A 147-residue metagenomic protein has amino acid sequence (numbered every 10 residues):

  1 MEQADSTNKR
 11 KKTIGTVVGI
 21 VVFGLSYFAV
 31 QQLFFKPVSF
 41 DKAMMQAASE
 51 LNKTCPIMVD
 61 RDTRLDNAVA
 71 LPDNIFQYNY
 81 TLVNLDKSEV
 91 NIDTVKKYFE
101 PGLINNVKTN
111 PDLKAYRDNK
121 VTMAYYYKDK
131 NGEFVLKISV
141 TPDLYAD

Functional and structural regions predicted by a protein language model:
M1-K9: N-terminal Lys/Arg-rich, disordered targeting/topogenic segments
I14-Q32: Hydrophobic membrane-insertion alpha-helices, especially the h-region of bacterial N-terminal signal peptides
Q32-S49: Ser/Thr/Pro/Gly-rich low-complexity linker/stalk segments immediately outside membranes or between
C55-T63, K114-Y116: Short secondary-structure junctions
V59-N84: Short edge beta-strands and adjacent turn/loop segments
Y80-N84, Y127-N131, V140-P142: A mature extracytoplasmic/lumenal domain signature
S88-K114: Short, non-transmembrane amphipathic alpha-helical segments
I104-F134: A short amphipathic beta-strand at an alpha->beta junction
